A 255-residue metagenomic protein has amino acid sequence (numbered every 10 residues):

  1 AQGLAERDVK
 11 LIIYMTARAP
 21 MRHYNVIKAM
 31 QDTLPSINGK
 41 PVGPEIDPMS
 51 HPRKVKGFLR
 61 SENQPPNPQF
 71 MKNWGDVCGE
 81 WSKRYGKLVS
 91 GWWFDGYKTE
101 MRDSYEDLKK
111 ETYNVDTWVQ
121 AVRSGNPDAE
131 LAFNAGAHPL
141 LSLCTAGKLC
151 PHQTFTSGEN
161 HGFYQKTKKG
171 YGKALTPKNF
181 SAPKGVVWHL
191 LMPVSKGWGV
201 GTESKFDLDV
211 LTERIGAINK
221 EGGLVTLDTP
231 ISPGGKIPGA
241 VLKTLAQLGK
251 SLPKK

Functional and structural regions predicted by a protein language model:
A1-K255: Mature catalytic domains of secreted/periplasmic carbohydrate-active enzymes
